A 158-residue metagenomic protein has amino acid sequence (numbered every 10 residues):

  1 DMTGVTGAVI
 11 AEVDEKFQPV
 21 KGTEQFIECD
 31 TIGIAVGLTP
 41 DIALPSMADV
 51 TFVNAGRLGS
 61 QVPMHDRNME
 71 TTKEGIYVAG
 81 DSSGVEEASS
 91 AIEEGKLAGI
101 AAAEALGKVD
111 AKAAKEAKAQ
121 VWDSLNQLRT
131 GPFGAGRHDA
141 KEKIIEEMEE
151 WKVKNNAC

Functional and structural regions predicted by a protein language model:
D1-C158: Residues forming the flavin
